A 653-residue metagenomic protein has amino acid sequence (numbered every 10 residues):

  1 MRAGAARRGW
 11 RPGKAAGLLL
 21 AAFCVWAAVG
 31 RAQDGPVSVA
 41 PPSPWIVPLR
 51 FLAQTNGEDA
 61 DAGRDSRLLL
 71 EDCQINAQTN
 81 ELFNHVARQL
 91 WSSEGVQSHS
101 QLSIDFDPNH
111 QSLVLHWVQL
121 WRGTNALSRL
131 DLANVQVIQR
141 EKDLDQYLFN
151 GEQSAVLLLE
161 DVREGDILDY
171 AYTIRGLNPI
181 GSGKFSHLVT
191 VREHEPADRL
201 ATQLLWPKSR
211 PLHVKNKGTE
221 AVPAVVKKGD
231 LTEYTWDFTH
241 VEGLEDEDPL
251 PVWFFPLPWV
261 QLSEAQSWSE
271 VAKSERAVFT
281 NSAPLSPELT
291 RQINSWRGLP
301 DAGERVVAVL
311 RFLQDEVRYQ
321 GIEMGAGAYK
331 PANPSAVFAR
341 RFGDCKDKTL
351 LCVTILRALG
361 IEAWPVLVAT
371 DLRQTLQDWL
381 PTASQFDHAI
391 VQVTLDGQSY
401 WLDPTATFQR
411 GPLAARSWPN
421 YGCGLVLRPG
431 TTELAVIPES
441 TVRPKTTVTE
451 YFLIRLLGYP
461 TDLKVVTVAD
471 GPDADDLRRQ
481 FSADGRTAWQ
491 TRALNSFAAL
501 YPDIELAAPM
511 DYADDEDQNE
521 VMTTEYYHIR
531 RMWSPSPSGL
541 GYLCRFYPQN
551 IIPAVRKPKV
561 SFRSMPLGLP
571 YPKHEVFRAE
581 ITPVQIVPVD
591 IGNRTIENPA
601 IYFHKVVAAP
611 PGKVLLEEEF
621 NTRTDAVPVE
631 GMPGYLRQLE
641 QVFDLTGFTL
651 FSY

Functional and structural regions predicted by a protein language model:
M1-P12: N-terminal secretory signal peptides that target proteins for export/translocation
A16-A27: Bacterial N-terminal signal peptides
A28-A32: Sec/Tat signal peptide C-region and signal peptidase I cleavage site
Q33-Y653: A sensor for short, sequence-defined functional sites
